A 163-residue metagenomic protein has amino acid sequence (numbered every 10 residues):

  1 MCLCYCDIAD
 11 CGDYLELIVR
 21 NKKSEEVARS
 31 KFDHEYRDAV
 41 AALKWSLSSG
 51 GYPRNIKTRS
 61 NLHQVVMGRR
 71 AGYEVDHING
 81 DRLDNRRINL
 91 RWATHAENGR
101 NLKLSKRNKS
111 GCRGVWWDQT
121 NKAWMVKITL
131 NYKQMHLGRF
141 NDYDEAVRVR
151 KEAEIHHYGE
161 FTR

Functional and structural regions predicted by a protein language model:
M1-V75, G80-K151, I155-R163: Conserved recognition-core residues within compact binding domains
